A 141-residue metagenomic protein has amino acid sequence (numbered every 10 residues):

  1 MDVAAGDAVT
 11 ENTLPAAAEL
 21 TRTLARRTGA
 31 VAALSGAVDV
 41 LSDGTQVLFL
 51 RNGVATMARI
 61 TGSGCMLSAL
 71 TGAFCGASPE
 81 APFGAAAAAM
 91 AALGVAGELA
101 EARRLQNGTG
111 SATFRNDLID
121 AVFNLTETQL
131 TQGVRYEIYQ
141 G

Functional and structural regions predicted by a protein language model:
M1-V47: Conserved phosphate/ATP/ADP-binding segment of small-molecule kinases
E19-T23, R27, A69-F74, A88-A91 (+2 more regions): Alpha-helical scaffold segments in soluble metabolic enzymes
R27-G29, T45, G62-S63, P79-F83: Short coil/turn connectors at secondary-structure junctions
L50-R51: Hydrophobic residues at beta-strand termini and immediately following loops that shape nucleotide-binding pockets
V54-T71, P82: Short glycine/threonine-rich catalytic loop with a Thr-x-Gly-x-Asp
T71-T113: Conserved post-catalytic alpha-helical subdomain immediately downstream of the catalytic base and nucleotide-binding
V95-G141: Charged C-terminal helix
